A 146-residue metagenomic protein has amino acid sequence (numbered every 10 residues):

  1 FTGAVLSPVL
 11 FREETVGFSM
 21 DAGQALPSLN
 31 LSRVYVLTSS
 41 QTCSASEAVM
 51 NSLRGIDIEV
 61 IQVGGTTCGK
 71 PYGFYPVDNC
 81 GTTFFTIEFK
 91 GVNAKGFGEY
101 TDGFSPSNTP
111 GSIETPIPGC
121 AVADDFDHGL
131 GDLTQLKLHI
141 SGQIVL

Functional and structural regions predicted by a protein language model:
F1-L146: C-terminal "post-core" interaction segments
